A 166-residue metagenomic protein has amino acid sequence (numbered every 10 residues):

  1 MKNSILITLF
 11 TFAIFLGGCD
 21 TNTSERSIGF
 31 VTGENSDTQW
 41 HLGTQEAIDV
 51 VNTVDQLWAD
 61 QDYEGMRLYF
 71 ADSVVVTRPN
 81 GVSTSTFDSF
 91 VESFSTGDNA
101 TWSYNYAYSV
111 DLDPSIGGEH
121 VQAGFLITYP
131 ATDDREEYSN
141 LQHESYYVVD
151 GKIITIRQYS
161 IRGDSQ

Functional and structural regions predicted by a protein language model:
M1-G17: Sec-dependent bacterial lipoprotein signal peptides
C19-D60, L68: Short, low-complexity N-terminal intrinsically disordered segments enriched in polar/charged residues
E25, S139-Q166: Short beta-strand edge/turn micro-motifs at domain boundaries
T38, D133-Y138, Q166: A short acidic/glycine-rich loop-to-helix N-cap element
Q61-S73, T77: Short, well-ordered alpha-helical segments enriched in acidic and aromatic residues
F70, F125-Y129, S160: Short beta-strand segments enriched in hydrophobic/aromatic residues within well-folded beta-rich domains
S73-W102: Short solvent-exposed beta->alpha transition segments
V91-D134: Surface-exposed, charged secondary-structure patches
